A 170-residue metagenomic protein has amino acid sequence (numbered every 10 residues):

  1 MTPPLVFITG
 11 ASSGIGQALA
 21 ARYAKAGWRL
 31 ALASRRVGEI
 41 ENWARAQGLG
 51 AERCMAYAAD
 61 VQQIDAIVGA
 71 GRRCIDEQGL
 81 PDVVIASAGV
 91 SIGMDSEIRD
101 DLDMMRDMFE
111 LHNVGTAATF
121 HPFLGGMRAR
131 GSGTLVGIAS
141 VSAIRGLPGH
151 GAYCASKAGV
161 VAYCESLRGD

Functional and structural regions predicted by a protein language model:
S12-S13: Conserved glycine-rich cofactor-binding loop
A26-W43: Conserved glycine-rich Rossmann-like NAD(P)H-binding loop of the short-chain dehydrogenase/reductase
Q47-D65: Rossmann-fold cofactor-recognition segment
S91-R106, G149: Conserved mid-core segment of classical short-chain dehydrogenase/reductases
F120, S156: Active-site helix of classical SDR
G125, G169-D170: Alpha-helical segment proximal to the catalytic Tyr-Lys
S140: Residue(s) in the substrate-gating loop at a strand-loop-helix junction that position the organic substrate next
